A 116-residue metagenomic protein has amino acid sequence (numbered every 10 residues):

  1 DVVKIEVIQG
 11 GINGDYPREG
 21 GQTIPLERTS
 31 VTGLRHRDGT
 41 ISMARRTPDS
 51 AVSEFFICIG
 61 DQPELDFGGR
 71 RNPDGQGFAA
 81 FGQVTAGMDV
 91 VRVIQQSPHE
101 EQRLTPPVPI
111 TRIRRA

Functional and structural regions predicted by a protein language model:
D1-A116: Cyclophilin-like peptidyl-prolyl cis-trans isomerases
